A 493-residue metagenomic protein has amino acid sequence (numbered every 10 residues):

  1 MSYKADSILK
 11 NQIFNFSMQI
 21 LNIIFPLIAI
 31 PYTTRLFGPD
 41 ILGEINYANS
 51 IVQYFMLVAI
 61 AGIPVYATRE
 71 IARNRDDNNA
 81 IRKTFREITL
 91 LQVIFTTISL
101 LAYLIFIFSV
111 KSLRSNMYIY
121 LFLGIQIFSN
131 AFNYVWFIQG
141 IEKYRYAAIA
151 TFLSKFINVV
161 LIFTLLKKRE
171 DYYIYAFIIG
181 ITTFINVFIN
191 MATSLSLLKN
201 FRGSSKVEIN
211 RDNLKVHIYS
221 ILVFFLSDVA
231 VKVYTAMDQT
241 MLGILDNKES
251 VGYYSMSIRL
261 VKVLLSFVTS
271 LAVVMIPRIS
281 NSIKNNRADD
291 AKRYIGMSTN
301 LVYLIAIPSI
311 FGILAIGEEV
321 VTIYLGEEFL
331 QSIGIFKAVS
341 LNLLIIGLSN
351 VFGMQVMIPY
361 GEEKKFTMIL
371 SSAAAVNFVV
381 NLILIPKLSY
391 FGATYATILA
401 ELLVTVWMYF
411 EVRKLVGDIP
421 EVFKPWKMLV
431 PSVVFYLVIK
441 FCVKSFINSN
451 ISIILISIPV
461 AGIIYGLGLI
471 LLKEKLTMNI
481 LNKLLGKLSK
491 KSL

Functional and structural regions predicted by a protein language model:
M1-K4, I8, Y172-I179, N190-T235 (+4 more regions): Interhelical loop/hinge segments that connect adjacent transmembrane helices in multipass membrane
K4-V65, L100, L104, V159 (+4 more regions): Signature of the first transmembrane helix
K10-P26, S154, Y175-L197, N210-N281 (+4 more regions): Transmembrane helical elements of multi-pass membrane transporters/channels
Y47, G124, I149-K199, S371-V376 (+3 more regions): Hydrophobic alpha-helical transmembrane segments
I60-D76, S257, V261-T299, Y303-A306 (+1 more regions): Helix-loop junctions and terminal segments of transmembrane helices in multi-pass membrane transport/translocation
F106-L123, K248, I313-I345: Interfacial segments at transmembrane-helix termini and the short loops linking adjacent helices
M117, F128-A150, Y173, L341-S372: Membrane-interface junctions at transmembrane-helix termini in multi-pass inner-membrane proteins
L437, F441-L493: Membrane-proximal transmembrane or re-entrant/amphipathic helices at the cytosolic face
